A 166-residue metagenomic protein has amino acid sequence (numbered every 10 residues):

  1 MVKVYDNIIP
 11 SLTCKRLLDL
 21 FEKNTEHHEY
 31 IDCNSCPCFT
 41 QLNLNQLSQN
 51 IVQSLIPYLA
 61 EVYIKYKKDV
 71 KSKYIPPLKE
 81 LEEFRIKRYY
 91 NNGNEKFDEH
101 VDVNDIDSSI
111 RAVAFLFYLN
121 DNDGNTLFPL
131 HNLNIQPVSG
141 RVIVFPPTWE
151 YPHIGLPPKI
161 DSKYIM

Functional and structural regions predicted by a protein language model:
M1-E83: Non-heme Fe(II)/2-oxoglutarate
P10, N91-N92, I160-D161: Short strand-connecting beta-turns/loops that link adjacent beta-strands
L78, E95, S109-R111, S162: Residue-level preference for beta-strand/loop junctions
K79-E95: A short glycine-rich, His/Asp/Glu-containing loop-to-beta-strand
R88-N91, D105-D123: Short, conserved beta-strand element in jelly-roll/cupin
K96-N104: Histidine-centered catalytic micro-motifs
R111, D121-M166: Catalytic core of Fe(II)/2-oxoglutarate
